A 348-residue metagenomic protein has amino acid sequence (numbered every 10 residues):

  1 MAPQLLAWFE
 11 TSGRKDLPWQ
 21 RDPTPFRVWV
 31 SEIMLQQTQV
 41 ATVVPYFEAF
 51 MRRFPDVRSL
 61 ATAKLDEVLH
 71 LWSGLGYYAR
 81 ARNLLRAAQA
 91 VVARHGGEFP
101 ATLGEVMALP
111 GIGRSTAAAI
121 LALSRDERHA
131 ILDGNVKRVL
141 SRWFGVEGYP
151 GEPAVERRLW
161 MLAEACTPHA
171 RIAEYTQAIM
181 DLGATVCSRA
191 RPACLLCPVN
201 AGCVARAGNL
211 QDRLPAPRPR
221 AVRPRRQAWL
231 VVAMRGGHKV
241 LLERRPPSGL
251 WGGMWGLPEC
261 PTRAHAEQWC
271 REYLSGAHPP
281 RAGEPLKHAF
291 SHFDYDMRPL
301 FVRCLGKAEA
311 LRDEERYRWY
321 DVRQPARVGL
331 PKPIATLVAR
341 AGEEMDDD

Functional and structural regions predicted by a protein language model:
M1-D16, Q20-R21, A184-D348: Intrinsically disordered, low-complexity, charged terminal extensions of DNA damage-control enzymes
P3-D212, R225, L274, T336: Catalytic cores of DNA base-excision repair glycosylases
